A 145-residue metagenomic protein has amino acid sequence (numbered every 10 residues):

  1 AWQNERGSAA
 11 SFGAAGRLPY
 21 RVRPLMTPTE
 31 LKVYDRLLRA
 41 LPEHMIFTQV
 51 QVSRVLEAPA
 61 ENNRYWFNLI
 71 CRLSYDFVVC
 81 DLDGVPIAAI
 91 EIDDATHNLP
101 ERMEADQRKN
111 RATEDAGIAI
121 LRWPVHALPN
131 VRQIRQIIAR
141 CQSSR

Functional and structural regions predicted by a protein language model:
A1-Y20: Nuclease-adjacent, charged terminal/linker segments that flank catalytic cores
G16-L31: A short, highly charged nucleic-acid-interacting micro-segment common to nuclease and nuclease-linked defense proteins
L18-Y20, D93-T96, S144: A short, structure-level motif marking secondary-structure boundaries and short turns
R21, Y65, E101: Conserved short-loop catalytic and cofactor-binding motifs
L25, T48-I87: Active-site metal-binding core of divalent-cation-utilizing nuclease and nuclease-like domains
L31, D35, L41-H44, T48 (+2 more regions): Intrinsically disordered, low-complexity Ser/Thr/Pro/Gly-rich regulatory segments
N62-N63, R135-R140: Short low-complexity, flexible loop/linker segments enriched in glycine and/or proline with clustered acidic
L73-I137: Basic, amphipathic alpha-helical patches used to engage nucleic acids or provide basic targeting signals, exemplified
